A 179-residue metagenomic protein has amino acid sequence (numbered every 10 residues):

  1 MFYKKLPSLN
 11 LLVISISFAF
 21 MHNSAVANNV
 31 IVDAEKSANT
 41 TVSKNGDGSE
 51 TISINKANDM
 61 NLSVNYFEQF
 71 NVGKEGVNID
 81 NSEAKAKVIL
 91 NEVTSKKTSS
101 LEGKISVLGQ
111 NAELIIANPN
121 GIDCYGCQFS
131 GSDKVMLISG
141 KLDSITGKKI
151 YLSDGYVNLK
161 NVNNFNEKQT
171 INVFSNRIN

Functional and structural regions predicted by a protein language model:
F2-L12: Bacterial N-terminal signal peptides that target proteins for export
Y3, I16-N179: Solvent-exposed adhesion/ligand-recognition segments of exported proteins
